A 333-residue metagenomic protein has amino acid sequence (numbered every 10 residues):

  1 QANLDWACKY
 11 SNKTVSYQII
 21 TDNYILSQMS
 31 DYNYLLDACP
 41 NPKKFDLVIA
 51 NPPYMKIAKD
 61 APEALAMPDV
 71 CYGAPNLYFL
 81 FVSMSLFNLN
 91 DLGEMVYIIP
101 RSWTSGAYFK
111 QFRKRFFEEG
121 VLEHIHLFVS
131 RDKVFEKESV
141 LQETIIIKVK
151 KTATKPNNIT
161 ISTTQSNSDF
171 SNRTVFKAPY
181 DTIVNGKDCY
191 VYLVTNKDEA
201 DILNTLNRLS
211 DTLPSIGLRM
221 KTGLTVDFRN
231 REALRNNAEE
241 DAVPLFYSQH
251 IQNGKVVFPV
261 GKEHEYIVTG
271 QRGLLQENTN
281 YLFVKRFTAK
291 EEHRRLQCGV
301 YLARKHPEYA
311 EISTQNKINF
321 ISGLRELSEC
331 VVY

Functional and structural regions predicted by a protein language model:
Q1, D5, S11, I19-S215: Signature of N6-adenine DNA methyltransferases within the class I
T14, P42-K44, N90-D91, L141-Q142 (+3 more regions): Short, well-ordered loop/turn elements at secondary-structure boundaries
T14-Q18, V191-Y192, E265-Y266, C298-V300: Hydrophobic transmembrane signal anchors and adjacent membrane-proximal interface regions, especially in viral
D201-Y333: Polybasic, glycine- and aromatic-enriched phosphate-binding surface used to engage nucleic acids
